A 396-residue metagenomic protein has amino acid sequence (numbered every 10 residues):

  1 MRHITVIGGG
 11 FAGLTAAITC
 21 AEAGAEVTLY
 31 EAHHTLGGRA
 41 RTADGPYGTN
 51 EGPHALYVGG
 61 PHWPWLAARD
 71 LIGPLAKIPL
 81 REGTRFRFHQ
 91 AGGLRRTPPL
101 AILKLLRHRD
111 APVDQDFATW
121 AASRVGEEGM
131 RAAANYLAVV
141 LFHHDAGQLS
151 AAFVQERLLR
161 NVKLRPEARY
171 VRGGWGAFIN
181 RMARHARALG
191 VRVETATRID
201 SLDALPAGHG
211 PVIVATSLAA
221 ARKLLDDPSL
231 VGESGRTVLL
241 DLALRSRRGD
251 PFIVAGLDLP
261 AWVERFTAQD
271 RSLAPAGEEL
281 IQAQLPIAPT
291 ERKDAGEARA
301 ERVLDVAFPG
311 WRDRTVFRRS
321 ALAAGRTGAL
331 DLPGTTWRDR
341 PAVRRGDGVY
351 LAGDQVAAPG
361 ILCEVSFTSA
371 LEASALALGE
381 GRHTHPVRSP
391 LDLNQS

Functional and structural regions predicted by a protein language model:
R2-L29: N-terminal Rossmann-like FAD-binding beta1-loop-alpha1 element of flavoenzymes
I4, A25-V27, V212, D313-R318: Hydrophobic anchor at the start of a short beta-strand that flanks the dinucleotide cofactor-binding loop
A12, T35, A219: Conserved Rossmann-like nucleotide-cofactor binding loop
A21-D44: Glycine-rich FAD pyrophosphate-binding loop
G45-R131, N135-Y136: Dinucleotide-binding Rossmann-like beta1-alpha1 core, especially the glycine-rich loop that anchors the ADP
K104-A196, G208: Active-site/ligand-binding neighborhood in enzyme catalytic cores
T197-R292, P390-Q395: Mid-domain catalytic core of redox enzymes that form a hydrophobic substrate pocket/lid adjacent to a catalytic redox
F266, S272-S396: Conserved flavin/dinucleotide-binding core of flavoenzymes
